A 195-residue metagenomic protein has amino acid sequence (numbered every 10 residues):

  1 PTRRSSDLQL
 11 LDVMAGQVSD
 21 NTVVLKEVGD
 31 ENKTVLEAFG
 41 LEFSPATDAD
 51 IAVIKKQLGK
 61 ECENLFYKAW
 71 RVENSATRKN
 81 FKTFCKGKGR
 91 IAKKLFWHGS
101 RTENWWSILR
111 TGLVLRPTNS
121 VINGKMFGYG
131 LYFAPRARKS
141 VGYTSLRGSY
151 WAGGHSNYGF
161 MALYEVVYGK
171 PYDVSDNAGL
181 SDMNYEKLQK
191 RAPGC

Functional and structural regions predicted by a protein language model:
T2-S5: Short, small-residue-biased leader/transition segments that mark boundaries at the very start of proteins
D7-K93: Extended, H/D-rich, highly charged conserved domains that either
E27-D30, L41, R71, K79-C195: Segments that shape or occlude catalytic/ligand-binding pockets
